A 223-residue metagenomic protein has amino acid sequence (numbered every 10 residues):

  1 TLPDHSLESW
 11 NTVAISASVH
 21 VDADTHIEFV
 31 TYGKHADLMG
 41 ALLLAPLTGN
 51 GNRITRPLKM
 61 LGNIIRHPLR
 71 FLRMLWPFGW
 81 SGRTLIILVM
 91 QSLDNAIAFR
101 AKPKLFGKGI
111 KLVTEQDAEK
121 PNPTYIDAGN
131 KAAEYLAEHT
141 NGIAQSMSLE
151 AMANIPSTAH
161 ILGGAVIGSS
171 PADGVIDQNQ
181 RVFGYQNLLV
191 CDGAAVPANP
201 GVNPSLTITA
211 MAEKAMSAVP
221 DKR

Functional and structural regions predicted by a protein language model:
T1-P3, V89-M90, N141, S217-P220: Hydrophobic/aromatic-lined pockets within catalytic cores
T1-W80, P220-R223: Mid-to-C-terminal "cap/lid" subdomains and adjacent gly/pro-rich loops that border and regulate access to redox
L2-D4, H20, K34-D37, S92-N95 (+4 more regions): Short, glycine-/Ser/Thr-/acidic-enriched flexible segments
L2-H5, Q186, N203: Glycine-enriched catalytic-core subsegment of oxygenase/oxidase enzymes
L43-E138: C-terminal catalytic lobe of FAD-dependent flavoproteins
L85-L88, K111-A198: A glycine-rich dinucleotide-binding beta-alpha-beta segment and adjacent secondary-structure elements that constitute
A132-T140, A212-R223: Internal hydrophobic alpha-helix adjacent to the cofactor/substrate pocket in enzyme cavities
A198-M216: A conserved FAD-binding loop/helix module that cradles the flavin
